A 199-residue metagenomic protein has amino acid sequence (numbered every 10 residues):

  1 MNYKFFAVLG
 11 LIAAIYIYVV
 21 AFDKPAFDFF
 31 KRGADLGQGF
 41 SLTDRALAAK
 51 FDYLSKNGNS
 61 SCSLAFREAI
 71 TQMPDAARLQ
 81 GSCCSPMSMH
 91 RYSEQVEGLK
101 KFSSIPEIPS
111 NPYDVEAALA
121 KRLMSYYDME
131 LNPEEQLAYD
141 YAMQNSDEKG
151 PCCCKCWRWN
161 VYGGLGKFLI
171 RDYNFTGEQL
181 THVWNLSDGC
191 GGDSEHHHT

Functional and structural regions predicted by a protein language model:
N2-Y113, R122-G150, G191: Ser/Thr/Asn(+Pro)-rich, low-complexity disordered segments
N132, P151-W159, Y173, G177: Solvent-exposed, acidic/flexible segments
N145, K167-T199: A cross-kingdom marker for long, charged
N160-K167: A structural signal for well-ordered alpha-helical segments within the folded catalytic domains of diverse enzymes
